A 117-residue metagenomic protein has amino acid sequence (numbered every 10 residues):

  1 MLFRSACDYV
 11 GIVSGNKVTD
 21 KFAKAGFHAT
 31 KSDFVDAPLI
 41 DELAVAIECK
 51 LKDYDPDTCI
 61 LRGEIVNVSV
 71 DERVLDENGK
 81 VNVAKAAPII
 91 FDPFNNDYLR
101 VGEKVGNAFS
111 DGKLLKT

Functional and structural regions predicted by a protein language model:
M1-T117: Basic, polyanion-binding surface patches
